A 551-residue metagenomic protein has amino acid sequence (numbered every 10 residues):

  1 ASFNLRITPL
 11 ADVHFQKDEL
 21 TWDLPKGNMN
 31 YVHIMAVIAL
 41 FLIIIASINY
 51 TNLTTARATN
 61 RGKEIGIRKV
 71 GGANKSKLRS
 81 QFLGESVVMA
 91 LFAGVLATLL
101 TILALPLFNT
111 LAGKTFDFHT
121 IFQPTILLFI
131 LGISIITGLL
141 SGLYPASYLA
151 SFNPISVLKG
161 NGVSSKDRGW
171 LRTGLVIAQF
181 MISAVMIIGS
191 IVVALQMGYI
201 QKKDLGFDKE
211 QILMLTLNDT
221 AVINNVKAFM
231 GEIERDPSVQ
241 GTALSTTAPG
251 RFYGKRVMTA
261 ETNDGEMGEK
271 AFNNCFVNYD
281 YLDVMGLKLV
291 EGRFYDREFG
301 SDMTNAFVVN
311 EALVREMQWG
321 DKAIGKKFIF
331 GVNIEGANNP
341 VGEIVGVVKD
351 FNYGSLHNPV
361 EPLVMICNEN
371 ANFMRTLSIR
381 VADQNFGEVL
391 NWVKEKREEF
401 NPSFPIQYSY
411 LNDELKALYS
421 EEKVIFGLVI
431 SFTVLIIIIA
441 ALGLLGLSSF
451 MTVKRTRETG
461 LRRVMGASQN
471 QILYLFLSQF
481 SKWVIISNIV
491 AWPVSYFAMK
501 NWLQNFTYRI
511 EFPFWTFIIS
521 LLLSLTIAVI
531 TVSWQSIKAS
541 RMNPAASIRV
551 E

Functional and structural regions predicted by a protein language model:
A1-F41, T59-N60, N74, A104-L131 (+6 more regions): Membrane-helix entry/capping segments
A1-N30, A228-E421: Mid-to-C-terminal secondary-structure elements that act as membrane-proximal/extracytoplasmic interface segments
R6, V87-P154, L195, S478-S540: Small-residue-rich transmembrane alpha-helices
G27-K63, L91, L171-Q196, K423-R457 (+2 more regions): Hydrophobic alpha-helical transmembrane segments of multi-pass inner-membrane transport and secretion
A46-M89, S151-G162, L442-W483, R541-V550: Intracellular coupling helices
S151-F180: N-terminal Sec/SRP start-transfer signal
K202-V226: Membrane-interface junction motifs in transport/secretion proteins
K396, P402-I489, M499: C-terminal transmembrane helical bundles of large multi-pass transporters and their helix-start/helix-kink determinants
